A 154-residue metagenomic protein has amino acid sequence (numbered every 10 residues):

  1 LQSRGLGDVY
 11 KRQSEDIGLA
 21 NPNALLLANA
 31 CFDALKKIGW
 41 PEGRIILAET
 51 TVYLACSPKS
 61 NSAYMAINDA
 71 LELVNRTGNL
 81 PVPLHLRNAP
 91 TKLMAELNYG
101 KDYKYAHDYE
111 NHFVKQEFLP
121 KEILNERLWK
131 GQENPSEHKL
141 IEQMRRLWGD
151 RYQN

Functional and structural regions predicted by a protein language model:
L1-Y10: Single conserved hydrophobic/aromatic residue that forms the stacking wall/gate of nucleotide- or nucleobase-binding
R12-N154: Alpha-helical, coiled-coil/dimerization segments enriched in small aliphatic residues
